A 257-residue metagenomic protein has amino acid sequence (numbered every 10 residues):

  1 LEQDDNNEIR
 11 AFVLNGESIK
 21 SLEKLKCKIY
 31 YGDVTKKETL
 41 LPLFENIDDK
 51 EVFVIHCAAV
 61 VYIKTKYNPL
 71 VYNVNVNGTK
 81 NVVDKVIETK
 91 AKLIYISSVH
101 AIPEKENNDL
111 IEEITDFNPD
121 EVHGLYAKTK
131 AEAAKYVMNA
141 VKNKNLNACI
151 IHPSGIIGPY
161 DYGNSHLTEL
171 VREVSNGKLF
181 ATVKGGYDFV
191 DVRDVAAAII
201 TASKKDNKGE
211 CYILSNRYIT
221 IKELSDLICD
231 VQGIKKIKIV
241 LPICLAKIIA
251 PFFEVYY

Functional and structural regions predicted by a protein language model:
E17-S21, C27-N77, K85: NAD(P)H-binding glycine-rich loop region in Rossmannoid oxidoreductase-like domains and their noncatalytic homologs
F53, N77-Y126: Conserved Rossmann-fold NAD(P)-dependent oxidoreductase catalytic core, especially the SDR/UDP-sugar
I63, V99-D109, I156-Y162: Conserved catalytic-site region of short-chain dehydrogenase/reductase
P119-D120, E169-V190, D194: A conserved pocket-lining segment of Rossmann-fold NAD(P)-dependent short-chain dehydrogenase/reductase
E121-C149: Active-site Tyr-X1-5-Lys
K144-L146, G158-E169, A202-Y212, I234-K236: Glycine/proline-rich active-site loop of Rossmann-fold NAD(P)-dependent oxidoreductases
A198-Y257: Mid/C-terminal beta-alpha module of Rossmann-like enzyme folds, strongest in SDR-family dehydrogenases/epimerases
